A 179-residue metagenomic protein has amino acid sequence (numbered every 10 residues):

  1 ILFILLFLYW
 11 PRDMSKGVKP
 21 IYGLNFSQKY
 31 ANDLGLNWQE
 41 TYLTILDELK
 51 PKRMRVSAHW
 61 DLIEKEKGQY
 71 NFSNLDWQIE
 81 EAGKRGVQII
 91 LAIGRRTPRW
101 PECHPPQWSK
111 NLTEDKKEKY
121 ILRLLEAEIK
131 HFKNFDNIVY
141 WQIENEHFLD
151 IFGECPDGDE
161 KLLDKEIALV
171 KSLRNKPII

Functional and structural regions predicted by a protein language model:
I1-L2: N-terminal Sec-pathway targeting helices
L6-K52, S57: Boundary/entry segment of secreted carbohydrate-active catalytic domains
K16-V18, K84, N134-I138: Short helix-terminating capping/connector loops at secondary-structure junctions
N25-D33, H59-S73, P106-Y120, E144-D157: The substrate-binding groove and active-site-proximal loops of carbohydrate-active enzymes, especially glycoside
Q39-S109, C155-I179: Aromatic-lined substrate-binding rim segments of carbohydrate-active enzymes
R95-P101, L124-P156: Active-site groove signature of glycoside hydrolases
Y120-L124, K161: Alpha/beta-hydrolase active-site loop
